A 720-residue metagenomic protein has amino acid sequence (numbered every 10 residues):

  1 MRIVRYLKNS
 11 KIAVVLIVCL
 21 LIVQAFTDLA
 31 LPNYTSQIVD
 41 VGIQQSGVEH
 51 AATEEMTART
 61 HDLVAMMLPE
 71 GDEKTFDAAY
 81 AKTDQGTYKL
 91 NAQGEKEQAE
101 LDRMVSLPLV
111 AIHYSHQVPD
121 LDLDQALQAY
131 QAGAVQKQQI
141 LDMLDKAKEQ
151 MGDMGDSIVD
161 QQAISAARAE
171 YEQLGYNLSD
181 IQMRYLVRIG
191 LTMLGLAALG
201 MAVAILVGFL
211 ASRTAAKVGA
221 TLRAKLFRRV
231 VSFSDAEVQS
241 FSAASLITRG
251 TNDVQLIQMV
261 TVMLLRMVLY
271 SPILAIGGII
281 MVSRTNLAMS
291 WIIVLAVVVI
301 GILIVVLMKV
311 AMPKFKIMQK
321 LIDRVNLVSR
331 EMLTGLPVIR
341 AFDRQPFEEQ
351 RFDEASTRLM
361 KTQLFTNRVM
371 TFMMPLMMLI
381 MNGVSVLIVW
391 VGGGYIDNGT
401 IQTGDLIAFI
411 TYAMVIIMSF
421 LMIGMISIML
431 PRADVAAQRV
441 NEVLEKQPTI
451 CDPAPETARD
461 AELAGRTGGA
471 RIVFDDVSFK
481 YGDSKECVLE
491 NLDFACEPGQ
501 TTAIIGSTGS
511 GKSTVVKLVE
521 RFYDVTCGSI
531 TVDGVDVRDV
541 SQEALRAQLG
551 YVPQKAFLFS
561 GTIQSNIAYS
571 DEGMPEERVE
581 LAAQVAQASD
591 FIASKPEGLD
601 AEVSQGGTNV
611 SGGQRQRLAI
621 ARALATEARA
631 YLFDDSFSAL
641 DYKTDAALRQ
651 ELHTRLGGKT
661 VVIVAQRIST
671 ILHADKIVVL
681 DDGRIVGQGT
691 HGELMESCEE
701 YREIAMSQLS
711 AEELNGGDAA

Functional and structural regions predicted by a protein language model:
M1-L31, T35-L194, L199, V203 (+10 more regions): Membrane-integrated ABC transporters
K11, D235-A236, N252-T261, L265 (+7 more regions): An intracellular "coupling" helix at the cytosolic face of ABC transporter transmembrane type-1 domains
V14-V15, H50, V64-G71, D77 (+3 more regions): ABC-type nucleotide-binding domain
L16-V23, M263-M318, W390-I401: Transmembrane helices of ABC transporter permease
I22-A30, L194-I205, I257-V260, L264-I276 (+4 more regions): Hydrophobic alpha-helical transmembrane bundles that constitute the permease/transmembrane domains of multi-pass
T27-I43, L196-Q239, A243, I247 (+9 more regions): Juxtamembrane helix-loop junctions of ABC transporter transmembrane domains
I43-H50, A58-V64, L68, Q131 (+9 more regions): Short intracellular "coupling" helices and adjacent cytoplasmic loop segments at the cytosolic face of multi-pass
M281-V298, I302, F365-R439, V443-L444: Helix-loop-helix
